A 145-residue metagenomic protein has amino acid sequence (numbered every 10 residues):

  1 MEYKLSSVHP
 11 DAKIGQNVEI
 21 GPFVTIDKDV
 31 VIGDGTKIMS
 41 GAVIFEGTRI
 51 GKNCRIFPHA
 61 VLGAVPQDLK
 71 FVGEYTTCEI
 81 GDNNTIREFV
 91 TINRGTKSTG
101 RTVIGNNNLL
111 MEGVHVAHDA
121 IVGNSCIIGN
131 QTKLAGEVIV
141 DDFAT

Functional and structural regions predicted by a protein language model:
E2-T145: Structural signal for interior beta-strand "rungs" in well-ordered beta-sheet cores of soluble enzyme domains
